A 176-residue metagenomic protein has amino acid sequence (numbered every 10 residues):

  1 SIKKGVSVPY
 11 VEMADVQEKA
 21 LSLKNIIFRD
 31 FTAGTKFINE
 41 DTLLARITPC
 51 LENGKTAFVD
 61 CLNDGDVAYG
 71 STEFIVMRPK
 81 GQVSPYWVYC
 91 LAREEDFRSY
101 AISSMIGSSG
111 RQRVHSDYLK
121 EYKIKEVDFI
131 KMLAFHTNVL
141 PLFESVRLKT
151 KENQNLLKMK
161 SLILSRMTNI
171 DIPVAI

Functional and structural regions predicted by a protein language model:
S1, G5-A45, C50-E52, A57-V59 (+1 more regions): Sequence-specific dsDNA recognition surfaces
I2-K3, R111, N155: Short, surface-exposed helix-loop/turn micro-motifs enriched in polar/charged residues
K3-K4, K36-F37, A68-Y69, T137-L140 (+1 more regions): Solvent-exposed alpha-helices and their adjacent loops that cap or buttress functional pockets in soluble metabolic
V11, M77, Y122: Hydrophobic residues at beta-strand termini and immediately following loops that shape nucleotide-binding pockets
E18-T32, A68-T72, V76, V83-L91 (+2 more regions): Short, charge-rich amphipathic segments
N39-D96, M105-G110, H115-L119: A short beta-sheet element
Q82-V83, W87, L91, R98-S108 (+1 more regions): Amphipathic alpha-helical coiled-coil/heptad-repeat segments
